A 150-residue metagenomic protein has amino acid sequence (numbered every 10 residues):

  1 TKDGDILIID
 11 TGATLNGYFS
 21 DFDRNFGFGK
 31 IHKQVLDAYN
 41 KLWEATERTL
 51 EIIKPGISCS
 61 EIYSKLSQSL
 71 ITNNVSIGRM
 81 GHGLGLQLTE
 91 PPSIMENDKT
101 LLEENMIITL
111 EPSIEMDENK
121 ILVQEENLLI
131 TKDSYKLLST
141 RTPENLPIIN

Functional and structural regions predicted by a protein language model:
T1-N150: Active-site neighborhoods and metal-handling regions in enzymes and metal-associated proteins
